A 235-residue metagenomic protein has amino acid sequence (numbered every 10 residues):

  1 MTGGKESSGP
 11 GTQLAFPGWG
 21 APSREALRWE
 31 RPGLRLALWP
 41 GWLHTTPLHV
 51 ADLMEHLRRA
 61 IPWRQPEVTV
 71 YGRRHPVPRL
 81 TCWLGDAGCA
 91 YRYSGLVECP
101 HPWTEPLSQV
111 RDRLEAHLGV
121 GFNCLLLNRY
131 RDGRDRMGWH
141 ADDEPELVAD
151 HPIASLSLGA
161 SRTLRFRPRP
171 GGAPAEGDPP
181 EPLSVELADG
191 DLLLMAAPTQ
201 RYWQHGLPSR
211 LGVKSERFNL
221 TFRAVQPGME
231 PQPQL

Functional and structural regions predicted by a protein language model:
M1-L235: Non-heme Fe(II) oxygenase metal-center motifs and adjacent flexible, charged/small-residue loops
